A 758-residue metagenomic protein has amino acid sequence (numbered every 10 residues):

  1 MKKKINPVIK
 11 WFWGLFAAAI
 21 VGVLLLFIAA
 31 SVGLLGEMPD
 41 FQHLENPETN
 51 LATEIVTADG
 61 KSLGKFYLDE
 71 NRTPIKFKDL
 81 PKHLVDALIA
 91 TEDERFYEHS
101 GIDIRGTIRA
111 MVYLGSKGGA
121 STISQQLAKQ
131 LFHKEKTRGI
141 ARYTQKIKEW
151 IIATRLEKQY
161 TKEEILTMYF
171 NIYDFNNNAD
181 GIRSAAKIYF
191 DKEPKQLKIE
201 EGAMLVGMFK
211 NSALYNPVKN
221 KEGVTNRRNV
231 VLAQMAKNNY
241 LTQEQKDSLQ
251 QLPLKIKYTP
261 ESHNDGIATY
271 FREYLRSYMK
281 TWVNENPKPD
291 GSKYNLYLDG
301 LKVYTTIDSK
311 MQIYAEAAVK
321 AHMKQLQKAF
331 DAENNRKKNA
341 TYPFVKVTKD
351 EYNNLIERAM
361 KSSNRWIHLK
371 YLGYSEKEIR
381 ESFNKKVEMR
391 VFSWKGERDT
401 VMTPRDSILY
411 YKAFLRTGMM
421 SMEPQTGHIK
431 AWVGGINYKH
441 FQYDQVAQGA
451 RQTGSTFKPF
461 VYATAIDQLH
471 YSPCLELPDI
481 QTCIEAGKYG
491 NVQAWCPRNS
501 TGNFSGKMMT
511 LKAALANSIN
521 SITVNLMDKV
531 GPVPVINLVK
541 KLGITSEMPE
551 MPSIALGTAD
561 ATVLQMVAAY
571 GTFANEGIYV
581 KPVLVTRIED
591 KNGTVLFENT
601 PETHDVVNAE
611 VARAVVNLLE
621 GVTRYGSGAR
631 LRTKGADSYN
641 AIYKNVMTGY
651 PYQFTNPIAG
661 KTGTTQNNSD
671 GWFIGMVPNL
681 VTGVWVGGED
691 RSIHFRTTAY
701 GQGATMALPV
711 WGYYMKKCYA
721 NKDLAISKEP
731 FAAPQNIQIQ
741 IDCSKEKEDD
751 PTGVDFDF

Functional and structural regions predicted by a protein language model:
M1-V56, R95, L326: N-terminal type II signal-anchor transmembrane helix that functions as the membrane-insertion/stop-transfer segment
K2, N50-A52, V56-S248, H263-G266 (+8 more regions): Peptidoglycan glycan-strand catalytic modules in the bacterial/periplasmic cell-wall system
L25, G60, L88, L127 (+14 more regions): Residue-level preference for non-acidic, small/hydrophobic
A30, A90-D103, L114-G119, T137 (+15 more regions): Bacterial peptidoglycan biogenesis and beta-lactam-recognition machinery
Y113-T137, K195, T259-Y270, Y471-V533 (+3 more regions): Conserved catalytic neighborhood of penicillin-recognizing serine enzymes
A153, E157, F209-R227, D299-K310 (+8 more regions): Active-site loop and adjoining helix of the penicillin-binding protein/serine DD-peptidase-beta-lactamase fold
T242-T306, K310-Y374: Non-catalytic structural connector segments
T305, S309-Q325, R358-E423, H428 (+4 more regions): A penicillin-recognizing enzyme superfamily signal
